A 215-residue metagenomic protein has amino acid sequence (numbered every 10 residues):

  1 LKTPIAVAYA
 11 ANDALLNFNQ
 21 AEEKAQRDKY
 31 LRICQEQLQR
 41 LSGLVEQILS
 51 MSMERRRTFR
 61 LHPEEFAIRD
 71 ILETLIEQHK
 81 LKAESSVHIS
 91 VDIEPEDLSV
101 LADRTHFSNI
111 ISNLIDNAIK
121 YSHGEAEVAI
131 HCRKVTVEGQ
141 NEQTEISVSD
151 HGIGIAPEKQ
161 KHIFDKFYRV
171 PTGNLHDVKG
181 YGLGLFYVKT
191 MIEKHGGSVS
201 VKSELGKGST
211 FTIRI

Functional and structural regions predicted by a protein language model:
E36-L41: Short alpha-helical segment of the dimerization/phosphotransfer core of two-component systems
R56-L61, S99-A102: Conserved micro-motifs of the catalytic ATP-binding
H62-E77: A conserved beta-strand-to-alpha-helix junction within the catalytic ATP-binding
I68, G154-H162: Short helix N-cap motif at coil->helix boundaries in the Bergerat
K82-V91: Short conserved segments within the C-terminal catalytic ATPase subdomain
A118-I119: Short helix-loop "hinge" at the ATP-lid/N-box region of the Bergerat-fold HATPase_c
